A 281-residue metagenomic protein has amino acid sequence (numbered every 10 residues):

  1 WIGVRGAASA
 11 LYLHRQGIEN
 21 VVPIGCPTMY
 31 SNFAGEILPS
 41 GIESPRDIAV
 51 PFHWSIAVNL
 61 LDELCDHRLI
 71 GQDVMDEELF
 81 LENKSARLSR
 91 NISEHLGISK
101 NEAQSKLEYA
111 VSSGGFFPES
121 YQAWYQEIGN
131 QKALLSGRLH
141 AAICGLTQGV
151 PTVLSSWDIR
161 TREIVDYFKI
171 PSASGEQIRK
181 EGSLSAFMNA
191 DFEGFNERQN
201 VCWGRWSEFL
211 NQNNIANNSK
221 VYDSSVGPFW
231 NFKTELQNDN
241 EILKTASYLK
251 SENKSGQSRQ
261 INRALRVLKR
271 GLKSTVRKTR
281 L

Functional and structural regions predicted by a protein language model:
W1-L281: Active-site anion-handling motifs in enzyme catalytic cores
